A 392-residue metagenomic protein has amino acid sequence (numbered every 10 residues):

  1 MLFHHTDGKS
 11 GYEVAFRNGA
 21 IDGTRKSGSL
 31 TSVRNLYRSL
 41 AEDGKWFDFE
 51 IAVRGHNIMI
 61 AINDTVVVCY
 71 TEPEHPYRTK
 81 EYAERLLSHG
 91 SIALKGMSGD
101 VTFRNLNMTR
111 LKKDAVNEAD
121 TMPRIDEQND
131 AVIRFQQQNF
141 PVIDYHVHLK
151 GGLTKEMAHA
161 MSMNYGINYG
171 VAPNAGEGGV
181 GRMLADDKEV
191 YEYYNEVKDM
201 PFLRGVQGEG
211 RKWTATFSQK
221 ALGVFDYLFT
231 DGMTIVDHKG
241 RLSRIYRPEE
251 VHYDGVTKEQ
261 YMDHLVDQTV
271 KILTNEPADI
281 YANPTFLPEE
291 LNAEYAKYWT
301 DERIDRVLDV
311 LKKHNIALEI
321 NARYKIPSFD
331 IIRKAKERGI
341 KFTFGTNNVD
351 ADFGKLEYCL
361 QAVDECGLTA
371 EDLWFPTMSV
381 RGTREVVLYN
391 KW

Functional and structural regions predicted by a protein language model:
M1-D126: Carbohydrate-interacting regions of secretory-pathway proteins
T24-K26, V180-G181, D237-R241, D352-L356: Short, charged, surface-exposed secondary-structure boundary motifs
F49, H146, L228, N283 (+2 more regions): Conserved, mostly hydrophobic/aromatic
L111, A175, M233, F286-E289 (+1 more regions): Flexible loop residues that form catalytic and substrate-binding hotspots at small-molecule/glycan-binding clefts
R124-G210, P288-K297, R306-V307, G345 (+1 more regions): An N-terminally biased module of ancient metal coordination in phosphate/nucleic-acid-related enzymes
I125-Q138, Y295-W392: Charged catalytic cores and adjacent phosphate/nucleic-acid-binding surfaces used for phosphate/nucleic-acid chemistry
L184-K313, L368: Extended substrate/RNA-proximal surfaces in nucleic-acid metabolism proteins
